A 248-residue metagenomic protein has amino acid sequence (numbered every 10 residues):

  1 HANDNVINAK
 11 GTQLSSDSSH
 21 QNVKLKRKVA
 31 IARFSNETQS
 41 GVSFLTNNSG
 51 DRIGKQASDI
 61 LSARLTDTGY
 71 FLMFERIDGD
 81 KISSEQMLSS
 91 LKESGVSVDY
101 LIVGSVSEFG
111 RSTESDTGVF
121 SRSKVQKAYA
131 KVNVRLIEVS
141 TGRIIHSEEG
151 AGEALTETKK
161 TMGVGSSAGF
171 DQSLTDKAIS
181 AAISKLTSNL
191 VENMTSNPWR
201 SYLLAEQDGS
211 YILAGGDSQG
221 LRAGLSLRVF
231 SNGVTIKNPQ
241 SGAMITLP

Functional and structural regions predicted by a protein language model:
H1-L72, D78-K81, E148-T156, M162-A168 (+2 more regions): A structural "domain/chain start" motif
S49-G54, D59, T66-V119, V125 (+3 more regions): Short, solvent-exposed, polar/charged sequence segments at loop or secondary-structure edges
D99-K160: Amphipathic beta-strand/beta-sheet edge segments enriched in Tyr/Trp
Q172-P198: Short, structured interface segments
S201-A205, S241, P248: Short beta-strand-centered aromatic/proline hotspots
